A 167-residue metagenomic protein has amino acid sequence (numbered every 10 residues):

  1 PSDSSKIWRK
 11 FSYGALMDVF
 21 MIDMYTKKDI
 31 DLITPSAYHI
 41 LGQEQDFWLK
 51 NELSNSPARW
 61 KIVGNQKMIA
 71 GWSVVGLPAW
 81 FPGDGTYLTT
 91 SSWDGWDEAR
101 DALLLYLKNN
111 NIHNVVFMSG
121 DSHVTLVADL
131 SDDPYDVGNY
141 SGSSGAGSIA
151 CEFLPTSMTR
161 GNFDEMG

Functional and structural regions predicted by a protein language model:
P1-G167: Metal-dependent phosphoester/phosphodiester hydrolase catalytic core
